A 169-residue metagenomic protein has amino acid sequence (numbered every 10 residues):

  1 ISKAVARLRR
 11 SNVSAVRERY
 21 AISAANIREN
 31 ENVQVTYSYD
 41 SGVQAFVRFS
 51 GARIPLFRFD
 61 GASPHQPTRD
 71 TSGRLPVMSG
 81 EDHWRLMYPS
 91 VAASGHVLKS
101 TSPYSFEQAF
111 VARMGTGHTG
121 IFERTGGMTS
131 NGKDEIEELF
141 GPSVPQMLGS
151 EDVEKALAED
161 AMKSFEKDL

Functional and structural regions predicted by a protein language model:
I1-L169: Short, Lys/Arg-rich flexible segments
